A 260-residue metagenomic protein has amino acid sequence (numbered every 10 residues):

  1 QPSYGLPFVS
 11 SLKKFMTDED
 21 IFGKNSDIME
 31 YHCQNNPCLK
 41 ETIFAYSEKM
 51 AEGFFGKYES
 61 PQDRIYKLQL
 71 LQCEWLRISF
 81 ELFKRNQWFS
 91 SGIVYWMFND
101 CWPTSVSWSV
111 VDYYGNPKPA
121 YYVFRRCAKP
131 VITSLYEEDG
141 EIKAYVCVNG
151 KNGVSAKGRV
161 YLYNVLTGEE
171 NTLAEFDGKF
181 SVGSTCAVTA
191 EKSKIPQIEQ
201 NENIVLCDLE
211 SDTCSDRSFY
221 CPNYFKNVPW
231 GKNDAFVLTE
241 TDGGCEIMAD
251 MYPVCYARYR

Functional and structural regions predicted by a protein language model:
Q1-N152: Substrate-binding clefts and catalytic carboxylate motifs of secreted carbohydrate-active enzymes
M97, V148, L162-N164, S211: Residue-level signal for short segments within beta-strands and strand-turn junctions of well-structured beta-sheet
V123-Y161, F225-Y252: Surface beta-strand/loop "capping" patches
G158-V205, R260: Intrinsically disordered, low-complexity Pro/Gly/Ser/Thr-rich segments with frequent PxxP/GP/PP motifs and embedded
V165, E210-C214, D250: Short strand-coil-strand connectors
A187, E191-F236: Terminal connector regions
C255-Y259: Surface-exposed beta-strand/loop patches in extracellular or lumenal glycoproteins
